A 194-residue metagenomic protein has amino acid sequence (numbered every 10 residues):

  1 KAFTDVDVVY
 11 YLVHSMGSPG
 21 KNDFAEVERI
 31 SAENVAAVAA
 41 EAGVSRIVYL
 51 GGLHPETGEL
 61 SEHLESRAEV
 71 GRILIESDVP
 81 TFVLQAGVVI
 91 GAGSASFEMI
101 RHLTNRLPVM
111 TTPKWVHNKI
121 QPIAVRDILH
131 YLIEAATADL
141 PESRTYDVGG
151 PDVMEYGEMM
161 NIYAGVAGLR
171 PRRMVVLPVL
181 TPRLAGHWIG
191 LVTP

Functional and structural regions predicted by a protein language model:
K1-A42, G52-E59: NAD(P)H-binding glycine-rich loop region in Rossmannoid oxidoreductase-like domains and their noncatalytic homologs
V13, V48-G52, Q85-G87, G149: Active-site beta-alpha turn of Rossmann-fold NAD(P)-dependent dehydrogenases/reductases
A25-R29, E59-G71, I75, V89-I90 (+4 more regions): Short-chain dehydrogenase/reductase
E41-R46, D78-V79: A short helix->loop->beta-strand "cap" motif at the edges of active sites that frequently abuts
G51, E69-A95, M99-H102, R106 (+1 more regions): Conserved beta-loop-beta element that borders a ligand/cofactor-binding pocket
P55, V89-G91, I128: Conserved sequence/active-site signature of Rossmann-fold short-chain dehydrogenase/reductase
A95-S96, W115-T137, R144-D147: Substrate-positioning beta->alpha
Y131-P194: Mid/C-terminal beta-alpha module of Rossmann-like enzyme folds, strongest in SDR-family dehydrogenases/epimerases
